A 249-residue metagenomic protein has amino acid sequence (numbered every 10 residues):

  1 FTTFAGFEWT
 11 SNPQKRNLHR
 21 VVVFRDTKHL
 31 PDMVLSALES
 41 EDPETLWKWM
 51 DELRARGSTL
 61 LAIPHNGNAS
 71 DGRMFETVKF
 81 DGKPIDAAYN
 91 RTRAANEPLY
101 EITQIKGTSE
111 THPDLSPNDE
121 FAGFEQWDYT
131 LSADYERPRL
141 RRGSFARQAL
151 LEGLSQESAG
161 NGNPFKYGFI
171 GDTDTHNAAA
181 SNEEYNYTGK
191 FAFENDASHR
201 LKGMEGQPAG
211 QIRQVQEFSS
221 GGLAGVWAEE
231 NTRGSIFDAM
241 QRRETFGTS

Functional and structural regions predicted by a protein language model:
F1-S249: Extended, charged catalytic domains and RNA/DNA-binding interfaces, predominantly in divalent-metal-using enzymes
